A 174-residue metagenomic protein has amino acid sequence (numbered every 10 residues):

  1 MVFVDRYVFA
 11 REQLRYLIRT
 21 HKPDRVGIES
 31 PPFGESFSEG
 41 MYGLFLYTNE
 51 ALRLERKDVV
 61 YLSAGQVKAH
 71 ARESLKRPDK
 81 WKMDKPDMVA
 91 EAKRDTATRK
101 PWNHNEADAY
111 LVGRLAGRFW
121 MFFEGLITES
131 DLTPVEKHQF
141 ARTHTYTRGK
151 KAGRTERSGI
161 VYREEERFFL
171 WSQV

Functional and structural regions predicted by a protein language model:
M1-V174: Phosphate- and other anionic-substrate recognition elements at nucleic-acid/protein interfaces
